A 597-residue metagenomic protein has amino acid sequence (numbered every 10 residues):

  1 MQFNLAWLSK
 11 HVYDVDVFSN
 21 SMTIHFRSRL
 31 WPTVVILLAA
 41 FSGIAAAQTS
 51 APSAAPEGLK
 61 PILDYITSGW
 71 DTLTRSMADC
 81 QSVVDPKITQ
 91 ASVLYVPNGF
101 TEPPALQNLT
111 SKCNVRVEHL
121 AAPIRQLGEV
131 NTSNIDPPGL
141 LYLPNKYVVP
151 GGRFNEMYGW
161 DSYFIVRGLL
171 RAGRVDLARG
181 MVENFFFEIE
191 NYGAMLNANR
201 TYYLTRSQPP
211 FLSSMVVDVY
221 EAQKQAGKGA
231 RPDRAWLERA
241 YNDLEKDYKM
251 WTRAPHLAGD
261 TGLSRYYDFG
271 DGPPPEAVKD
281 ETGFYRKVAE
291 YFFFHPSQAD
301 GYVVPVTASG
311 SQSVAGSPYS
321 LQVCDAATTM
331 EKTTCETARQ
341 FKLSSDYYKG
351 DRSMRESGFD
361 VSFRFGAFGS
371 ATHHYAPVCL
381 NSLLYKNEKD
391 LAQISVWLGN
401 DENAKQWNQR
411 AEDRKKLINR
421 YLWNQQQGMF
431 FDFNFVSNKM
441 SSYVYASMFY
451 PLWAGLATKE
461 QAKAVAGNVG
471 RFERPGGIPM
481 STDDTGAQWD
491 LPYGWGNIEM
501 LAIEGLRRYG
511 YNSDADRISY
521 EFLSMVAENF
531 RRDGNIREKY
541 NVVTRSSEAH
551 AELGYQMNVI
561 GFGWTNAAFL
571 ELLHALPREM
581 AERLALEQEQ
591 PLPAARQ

Functional and structural regions predicted by a protein language model:
N20-V34: Bacterial N-terminal signal peptides that target proteins for export
P32-S42: Bacterial N-terminal signal peptides
A45-A47: Boundary at the C-terminal end of the N-terminal hydrophobic targeting segment
S53, E57, P61-E156, G180-F186 (+5 more regions): Extended glycan-interaction surfaces of carbohydrate-active proteins
Y158-F185, S447-T458, E499-N512: Alpha-helical support elements that line or immediately flank enzyme active sites and cofactor-binding pockets
I189-A240, V559: Aromatic/His-enriched, Gly/Pro-containing loop or helix-boundary segments that lie immediately adjacent to catalytic
V219-R239, L391-Q406, Y509-S513: Inter-helical turn/loop segments and adjacent helix faces that build the functional surface of alpha-helical bundle
A371-L398, L491-L501, G505-Y509, S513: Long, repeat-rich segments with strong aromatic
